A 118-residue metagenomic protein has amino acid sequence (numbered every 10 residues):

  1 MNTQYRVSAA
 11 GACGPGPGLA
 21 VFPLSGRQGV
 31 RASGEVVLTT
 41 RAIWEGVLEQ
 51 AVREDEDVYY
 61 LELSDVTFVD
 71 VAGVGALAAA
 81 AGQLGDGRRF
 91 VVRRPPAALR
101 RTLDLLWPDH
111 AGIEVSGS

Functional and structural regions predicted by a protein language model:
M1-S118: STAS-like cytosolic regulatory interaction modules
